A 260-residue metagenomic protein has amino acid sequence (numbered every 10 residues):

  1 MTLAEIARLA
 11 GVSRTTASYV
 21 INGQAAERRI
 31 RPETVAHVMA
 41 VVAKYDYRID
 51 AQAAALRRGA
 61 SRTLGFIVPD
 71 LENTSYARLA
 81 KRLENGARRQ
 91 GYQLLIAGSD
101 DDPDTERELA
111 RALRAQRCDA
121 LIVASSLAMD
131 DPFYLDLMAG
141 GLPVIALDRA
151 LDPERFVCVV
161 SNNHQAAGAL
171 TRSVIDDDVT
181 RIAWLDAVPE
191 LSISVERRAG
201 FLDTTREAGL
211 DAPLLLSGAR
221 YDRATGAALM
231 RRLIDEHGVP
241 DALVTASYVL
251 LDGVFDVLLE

Functional and structural regions predicted by a protein language model:
M1-G59: N-terminal helix-turn-helix DNA-binding module of bacterial transcription factors
M1-T2, M39-K81, R89-Y92, A112-A115: N-terminal helix-turn-helix/winged-helix DNA-binding helices and compositionally similar short basic alpha-helical
T16-Y19, L56-D70, S173, R181-V188: Short beta-strand segments enriched in small/hydrophobic residues
A51, V68-R78, A97-T105, L127 (+3 more regions): Hinge/beta->alpha junction and helix N-cap segments in small-molecule ligand-binding domains
N85-D130: Central regulatory/effector-binding core of bacterial HTH transcription factors
E106-R117, A224-V239: Short, well-structured alpha-helical segments in soluble
V123-R172, E190, V249: Flexible loop/hinge segments that line or gate small-molecule binding clefts
